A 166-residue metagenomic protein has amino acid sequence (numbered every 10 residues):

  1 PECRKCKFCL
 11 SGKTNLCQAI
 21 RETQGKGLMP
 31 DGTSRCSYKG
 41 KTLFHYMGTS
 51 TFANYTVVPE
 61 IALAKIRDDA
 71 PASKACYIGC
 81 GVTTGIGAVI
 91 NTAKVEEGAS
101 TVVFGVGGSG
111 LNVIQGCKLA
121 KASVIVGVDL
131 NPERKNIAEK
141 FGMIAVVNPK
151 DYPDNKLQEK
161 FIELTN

Functional and structural regions predicted by a protein language model:
P1-A62: Glycine-rich phosphate/adenylate-binding loop and adjacent beta-alpha elements of nucleotide- or dinucleotide-binding
S11, N112, V124: Terminal helix/beta-alpha structural elements that buttress the NAD(P)+-binding lobe
Y38-F52, A70-N91, V103-N112: A glycine-rich, Thr/Ser-enriched phosphate-binding loop motif common to dinucleotide/cofactor-binding enzymes
T56, G85, T101, C117 (+1 more regions): Conserved hydrophobic/aromatic pocket- or pore-lining residues that grip, position, or stack substrates in active sites
L63-K74, L164: Glycine/charged-rich beta-loop-alpha catalytic/anionic-binding loops adjacent to active sites
V103-V106, K118-N166: Adenosine-nucleotide cofactor-binding segment
